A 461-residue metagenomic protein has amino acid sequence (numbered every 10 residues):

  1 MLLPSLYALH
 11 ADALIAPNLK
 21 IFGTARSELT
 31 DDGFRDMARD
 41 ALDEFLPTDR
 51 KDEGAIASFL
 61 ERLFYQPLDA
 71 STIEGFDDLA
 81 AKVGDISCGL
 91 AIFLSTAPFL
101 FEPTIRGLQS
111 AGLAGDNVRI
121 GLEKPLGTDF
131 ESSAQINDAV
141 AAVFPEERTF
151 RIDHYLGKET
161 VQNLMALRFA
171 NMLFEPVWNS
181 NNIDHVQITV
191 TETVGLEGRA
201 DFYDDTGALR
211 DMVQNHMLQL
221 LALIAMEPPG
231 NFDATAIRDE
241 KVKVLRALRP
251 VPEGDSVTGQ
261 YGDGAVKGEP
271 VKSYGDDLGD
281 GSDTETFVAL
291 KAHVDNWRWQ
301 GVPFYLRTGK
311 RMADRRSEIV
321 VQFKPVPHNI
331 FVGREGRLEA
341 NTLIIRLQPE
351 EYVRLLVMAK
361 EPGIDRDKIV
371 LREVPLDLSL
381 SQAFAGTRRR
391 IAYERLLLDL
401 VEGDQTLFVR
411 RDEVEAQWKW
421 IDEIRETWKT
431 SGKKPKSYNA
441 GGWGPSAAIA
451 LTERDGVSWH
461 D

Functional and structural regions predicted by a protein language model:
M1-L122, L126-D461: Secretory/organelle targeting and membrane-embedding segments
